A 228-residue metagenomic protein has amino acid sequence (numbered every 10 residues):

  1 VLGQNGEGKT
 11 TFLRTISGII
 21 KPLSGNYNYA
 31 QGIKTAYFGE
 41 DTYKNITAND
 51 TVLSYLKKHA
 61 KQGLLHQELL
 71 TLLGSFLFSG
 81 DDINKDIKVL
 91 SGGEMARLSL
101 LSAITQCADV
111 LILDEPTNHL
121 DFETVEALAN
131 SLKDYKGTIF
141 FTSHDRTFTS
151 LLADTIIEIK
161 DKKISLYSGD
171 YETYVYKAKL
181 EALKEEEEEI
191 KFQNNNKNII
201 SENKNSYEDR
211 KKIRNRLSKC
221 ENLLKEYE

Functional and structural regions predicted by a protein language model:
V1-E228: ABC ATP-binding cassette signature C-motif
